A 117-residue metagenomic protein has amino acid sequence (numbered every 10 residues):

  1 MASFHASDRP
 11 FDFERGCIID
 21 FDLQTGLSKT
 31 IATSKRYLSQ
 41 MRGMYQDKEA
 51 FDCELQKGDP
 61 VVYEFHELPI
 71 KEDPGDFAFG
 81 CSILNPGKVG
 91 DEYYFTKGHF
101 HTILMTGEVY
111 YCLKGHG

Functional and structural regions predicted by a protein language model:
M1-S39: Eukaryotic intrinsically disordered, low-complexity regions enriched in proline/serine/threonine/glycine
L27-G117: Active-site region of the double-stranded beta-helix
